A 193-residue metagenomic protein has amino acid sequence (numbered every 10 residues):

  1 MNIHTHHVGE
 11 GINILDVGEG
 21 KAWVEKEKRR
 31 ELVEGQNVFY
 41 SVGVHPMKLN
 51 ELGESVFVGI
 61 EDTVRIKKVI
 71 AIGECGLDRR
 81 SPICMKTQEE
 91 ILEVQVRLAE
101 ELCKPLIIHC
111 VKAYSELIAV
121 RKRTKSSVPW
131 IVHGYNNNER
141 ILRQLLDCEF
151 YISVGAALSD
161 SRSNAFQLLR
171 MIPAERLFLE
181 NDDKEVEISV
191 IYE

Functional and structural regions predicted by a protein language model:
M1-E193: Mid-domain alpha/beta scaffold segments of enzyme catalytic cores
